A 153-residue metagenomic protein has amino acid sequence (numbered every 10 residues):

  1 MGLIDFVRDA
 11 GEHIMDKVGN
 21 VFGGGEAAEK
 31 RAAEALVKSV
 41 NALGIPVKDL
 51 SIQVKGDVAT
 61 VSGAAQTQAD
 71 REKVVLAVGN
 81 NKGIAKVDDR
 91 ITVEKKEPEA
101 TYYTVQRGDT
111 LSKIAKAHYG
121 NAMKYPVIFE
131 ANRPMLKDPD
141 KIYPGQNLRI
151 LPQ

Functional and structural regions predicted by a protein language model:
M1-V93, K141: Secretory N-termini
I4-G11, A117, P144-N147, L151: Serine/threonine-biased, Pro/acidic-interspersed low-complexity stretches characteristic of secreted/cell-surface
H13, A35, K73, T110-K113 (+2 more regions): Extracytoplasmic/secreted proteins, especially bacterial periplasmic and envelope-associated proteins
Q53-T60, A65, E94-A122: Primarily a LysM-type cell-wall glycan-binding module
A69, M123, K137: Residues that form or flank phosphate/diphosphate-binding pockets in enzymes that use nucleotide phosphates
D70, T110, N147: Residue-level recognition of oxygen-bearing side chains
A77, N81-P98, P126-Q153: Extracellular LysM carbohydrate-binding repeats and other cell-envelope/extracellular binding modules
